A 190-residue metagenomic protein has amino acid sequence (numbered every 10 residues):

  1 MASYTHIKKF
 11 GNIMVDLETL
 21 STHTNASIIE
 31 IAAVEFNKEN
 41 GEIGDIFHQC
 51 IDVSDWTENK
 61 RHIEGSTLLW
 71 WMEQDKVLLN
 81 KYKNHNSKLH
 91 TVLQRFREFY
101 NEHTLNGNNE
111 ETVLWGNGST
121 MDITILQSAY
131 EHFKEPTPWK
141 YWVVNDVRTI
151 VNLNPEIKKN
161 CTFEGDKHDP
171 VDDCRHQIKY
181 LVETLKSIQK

Functional and structural regions predicted by a protein language model:
M1-K8: A short acidic-Thr-Gly-centered motif at the start of a beta-strand
K8-I13, E18-L114: Conserved non-catalytic scaffold segment of RNase H-like nuclease domains
D16-E18, D122, D146, D173: Acidic active-site catalytic centers that drive phospho-/nucleotidyl reactions and related ester hydrolyses
R95-E98, E102, T124, S128 (+2 more regions): Residue-level signal for well-ordered alpha-helical scaffold segments within enzymatic catalytic domains
T104, T120-Y141: Substrate-recognition/cap helix-loop segment adjacent to the acidic, metal-dependent catalytic center of Asp-based
V113-T120, T124-I125, K158-K190: Acidic, Mg2+-coordinating catalytic module of metal-dependent nucleases/exonucleases that use a two-metal-ion mechanism
P138-K158: Short, flexible loop segments at boundaries between secondary-structure elements
